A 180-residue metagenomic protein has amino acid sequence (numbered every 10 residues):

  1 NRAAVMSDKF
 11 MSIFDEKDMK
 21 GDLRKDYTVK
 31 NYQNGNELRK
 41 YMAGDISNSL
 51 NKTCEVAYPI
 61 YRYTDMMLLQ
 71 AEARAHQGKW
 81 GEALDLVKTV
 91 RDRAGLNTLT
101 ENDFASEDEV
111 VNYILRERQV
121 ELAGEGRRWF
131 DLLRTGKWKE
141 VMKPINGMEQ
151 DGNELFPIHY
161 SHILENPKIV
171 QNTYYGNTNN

Functional and structural regions predicted by a protein language model:
N1-S12: Polar, glycine-rich mid-to-C-terminal structural blocks that act as macromolecule-binding/assembly scaffolds
K17-N180: Acidic/polar-rich alpha-helix caps and helix-coil junctions
